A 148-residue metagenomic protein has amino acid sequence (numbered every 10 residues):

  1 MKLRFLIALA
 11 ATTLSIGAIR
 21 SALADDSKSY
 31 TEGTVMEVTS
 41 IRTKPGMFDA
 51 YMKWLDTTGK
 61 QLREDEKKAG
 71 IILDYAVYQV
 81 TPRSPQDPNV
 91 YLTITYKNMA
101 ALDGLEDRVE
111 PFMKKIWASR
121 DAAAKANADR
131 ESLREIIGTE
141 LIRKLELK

Functional and structural regions predicted by a protein language model:
M1-A8: Bacterial N-terminal signal peptides that target proteins for export
A8-G17: Bacterial N-terminal signal peptides
A18-A24: Sec/Tat signal peptide C-region and signal peptidase I cleavage site
A24-Y30, Q61, D65-L73, T95-L141: An amphipathic, aromatic/His-enriched active-site/gating alpha helix that lines ligand/cofactor pockets
D25-A50: Immediate post-signal-peptide N-terminus of mature secreted/exported proteins
K44-P88: N-terminal, post-signal-peptide region of Sec/Tat-exported proteins
P82-T93, V109, M113: Long, amphipathic, charge-rich alpha-helical segments that form helical bundles/coiled-coils
P85, D103, E140-K148: A beta-strand edge to alpha-helix "cap/lid" segment located at domain peripheries
